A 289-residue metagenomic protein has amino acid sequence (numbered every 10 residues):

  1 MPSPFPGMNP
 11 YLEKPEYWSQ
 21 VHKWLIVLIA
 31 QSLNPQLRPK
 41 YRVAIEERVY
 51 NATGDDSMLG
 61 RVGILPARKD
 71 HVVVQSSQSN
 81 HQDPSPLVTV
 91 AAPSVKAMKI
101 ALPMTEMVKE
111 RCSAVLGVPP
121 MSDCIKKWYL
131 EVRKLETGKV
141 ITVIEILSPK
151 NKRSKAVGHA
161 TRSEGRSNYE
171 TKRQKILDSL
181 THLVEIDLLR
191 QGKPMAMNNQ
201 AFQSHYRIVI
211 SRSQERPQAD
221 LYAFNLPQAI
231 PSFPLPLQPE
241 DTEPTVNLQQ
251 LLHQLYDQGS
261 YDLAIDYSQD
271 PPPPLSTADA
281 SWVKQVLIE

Functional and structural regions predicted by a protein language model:
M1-E289: Gly/Pro/Ser/Thr-rich low-complexity, intrinsically disordered segments predominantly at protein N-termini
